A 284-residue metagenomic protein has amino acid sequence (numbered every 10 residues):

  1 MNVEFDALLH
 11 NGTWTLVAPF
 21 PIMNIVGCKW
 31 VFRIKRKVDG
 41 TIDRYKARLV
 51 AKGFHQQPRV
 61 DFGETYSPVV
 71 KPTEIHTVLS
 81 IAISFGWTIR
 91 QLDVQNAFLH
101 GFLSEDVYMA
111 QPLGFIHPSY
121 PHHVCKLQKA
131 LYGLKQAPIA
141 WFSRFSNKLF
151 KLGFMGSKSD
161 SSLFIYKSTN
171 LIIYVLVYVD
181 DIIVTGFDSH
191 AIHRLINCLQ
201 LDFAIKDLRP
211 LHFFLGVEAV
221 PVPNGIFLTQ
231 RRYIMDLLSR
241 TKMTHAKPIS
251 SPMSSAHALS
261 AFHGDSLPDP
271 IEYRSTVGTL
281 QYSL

Functional and structural regions predicted by a protein language model:
M1-L284: Long, low-complexity, charge-biased intrinsically disordered regions
